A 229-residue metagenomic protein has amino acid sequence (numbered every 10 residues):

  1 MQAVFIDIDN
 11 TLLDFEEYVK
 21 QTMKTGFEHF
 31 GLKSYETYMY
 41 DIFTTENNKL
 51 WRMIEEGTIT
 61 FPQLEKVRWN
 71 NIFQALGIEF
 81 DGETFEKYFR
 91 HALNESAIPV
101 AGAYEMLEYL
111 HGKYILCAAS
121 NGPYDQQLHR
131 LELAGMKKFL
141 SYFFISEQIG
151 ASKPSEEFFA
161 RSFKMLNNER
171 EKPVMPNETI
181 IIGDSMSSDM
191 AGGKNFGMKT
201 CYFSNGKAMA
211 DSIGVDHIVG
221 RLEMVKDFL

Functional and structural regions predicted by a protein language model:
M1-V4, E17, E108, G122-L229: Asp-based, Mg2+/Mn2+-dependent phosphohydrolase catalytic module
Q2-A101: N-terminal helical cap/lid subdomain that shapes the substrate entry/recognition surface in HAD-like hydrolases
H29-F30, A75, K113, M165 (+1 more regions): Alpha-helical structural context
G57, E95, L116, E171 (+1 more regions): A generic structural signal for short
G102-K113: Catalytic-core regions built around general acid/base machinery
K113-Y114, G197: Glycine-centered short loops/turns at secondary-structure junctions
